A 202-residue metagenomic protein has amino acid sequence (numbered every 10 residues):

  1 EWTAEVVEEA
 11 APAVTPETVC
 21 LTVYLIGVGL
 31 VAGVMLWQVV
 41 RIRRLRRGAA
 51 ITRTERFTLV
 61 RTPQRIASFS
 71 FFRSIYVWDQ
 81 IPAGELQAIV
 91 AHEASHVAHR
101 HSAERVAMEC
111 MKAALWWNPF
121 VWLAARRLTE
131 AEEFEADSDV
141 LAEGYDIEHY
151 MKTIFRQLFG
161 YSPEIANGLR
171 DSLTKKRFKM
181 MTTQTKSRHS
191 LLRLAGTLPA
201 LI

Functional and structural regions predicted by a protein language model:
E1-I202: Membrane-embedded and juxtamembrane structural elements of multi-pass membrane proteins
